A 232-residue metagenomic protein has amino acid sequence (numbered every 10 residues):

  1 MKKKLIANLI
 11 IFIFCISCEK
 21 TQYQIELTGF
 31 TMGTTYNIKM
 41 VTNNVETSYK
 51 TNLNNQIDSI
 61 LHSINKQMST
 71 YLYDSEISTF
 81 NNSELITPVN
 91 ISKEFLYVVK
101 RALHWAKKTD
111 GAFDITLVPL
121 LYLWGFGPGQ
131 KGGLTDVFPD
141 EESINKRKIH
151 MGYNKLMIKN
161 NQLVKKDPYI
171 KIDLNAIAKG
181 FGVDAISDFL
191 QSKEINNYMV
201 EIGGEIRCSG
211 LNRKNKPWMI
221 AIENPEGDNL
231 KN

Functional and structural regions predicted by a protein language model:
K2-I6, F12, I16-N232: Mature catalytic core of soluble alpha/beta enzymes
